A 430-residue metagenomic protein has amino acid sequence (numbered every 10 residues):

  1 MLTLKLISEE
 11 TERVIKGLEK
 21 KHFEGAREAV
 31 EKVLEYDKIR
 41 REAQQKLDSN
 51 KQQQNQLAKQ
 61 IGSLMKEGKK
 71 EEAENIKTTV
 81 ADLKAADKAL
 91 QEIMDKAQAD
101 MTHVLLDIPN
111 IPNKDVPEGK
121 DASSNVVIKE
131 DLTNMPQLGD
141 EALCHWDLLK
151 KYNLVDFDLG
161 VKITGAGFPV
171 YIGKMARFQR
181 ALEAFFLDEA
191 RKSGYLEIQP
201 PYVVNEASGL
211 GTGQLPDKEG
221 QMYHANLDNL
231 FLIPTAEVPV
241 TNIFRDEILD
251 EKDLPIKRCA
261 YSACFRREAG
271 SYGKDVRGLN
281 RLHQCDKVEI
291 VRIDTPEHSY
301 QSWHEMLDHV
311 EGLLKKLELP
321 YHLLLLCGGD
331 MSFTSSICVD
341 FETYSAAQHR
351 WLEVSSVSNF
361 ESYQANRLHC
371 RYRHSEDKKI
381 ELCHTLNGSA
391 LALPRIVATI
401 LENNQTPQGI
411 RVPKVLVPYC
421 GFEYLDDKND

Functional and structural regions predicted by a protein language model:
M1-N134, L154, D158: N-terminal alpha-helical targeting/anchoring segments
R27, E130-D430: TRNA-recognition modules of translation machinery and tRNA-sensing kinases, especially anticodon-binding
